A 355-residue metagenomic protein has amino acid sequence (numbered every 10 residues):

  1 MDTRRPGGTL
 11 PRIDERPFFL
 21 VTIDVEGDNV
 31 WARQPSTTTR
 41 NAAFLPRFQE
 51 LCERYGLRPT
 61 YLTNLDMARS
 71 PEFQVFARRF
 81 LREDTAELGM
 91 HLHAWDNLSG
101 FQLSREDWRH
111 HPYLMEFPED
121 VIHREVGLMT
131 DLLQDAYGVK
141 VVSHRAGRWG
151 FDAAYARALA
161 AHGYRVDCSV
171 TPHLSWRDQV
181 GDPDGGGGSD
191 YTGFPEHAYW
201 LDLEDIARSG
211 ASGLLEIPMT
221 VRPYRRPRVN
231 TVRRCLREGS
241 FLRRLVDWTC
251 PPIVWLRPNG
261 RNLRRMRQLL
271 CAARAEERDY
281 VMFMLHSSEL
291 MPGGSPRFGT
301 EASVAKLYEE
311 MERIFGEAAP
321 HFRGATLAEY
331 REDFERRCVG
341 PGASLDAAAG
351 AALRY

Functional and structural regions predicted by a protein language model:
D2, F241-Y355: C-terminal domain-boundary segment and adjacent tail
D2-E83, R264, F283: Active-site beta->alpha N-cap acidic-glycine motif
E15-F19, E53-P59, D84-L88, G138-V142 (+3 more regions): Short, well-ordered coil/turn segments that N-cap beta-strands
D24, H91, H144, L159 (+3 more regions): Conserved, mostly hydrophobic/aromatic
N29-T39, R58-M67, H110-V121, K140-A146 (+2 more regions): The substrate-binding groove and active-site-proximal loops of carbohydrate-active enzymes, especially glycoside
L65-G150, S212, V221-P223, S287-S288: Metal-dependent polysaccharide deacetylase catalytic core of the NodB/CE4 family, i.e., the active-site-bearing domain
S70-E87, W149-R165, R337-A352: Short, electropositive alpha-helical surface patch
A146-R274: Active-site-adjacent pocket scaffolds in enzyme catalytic domains
